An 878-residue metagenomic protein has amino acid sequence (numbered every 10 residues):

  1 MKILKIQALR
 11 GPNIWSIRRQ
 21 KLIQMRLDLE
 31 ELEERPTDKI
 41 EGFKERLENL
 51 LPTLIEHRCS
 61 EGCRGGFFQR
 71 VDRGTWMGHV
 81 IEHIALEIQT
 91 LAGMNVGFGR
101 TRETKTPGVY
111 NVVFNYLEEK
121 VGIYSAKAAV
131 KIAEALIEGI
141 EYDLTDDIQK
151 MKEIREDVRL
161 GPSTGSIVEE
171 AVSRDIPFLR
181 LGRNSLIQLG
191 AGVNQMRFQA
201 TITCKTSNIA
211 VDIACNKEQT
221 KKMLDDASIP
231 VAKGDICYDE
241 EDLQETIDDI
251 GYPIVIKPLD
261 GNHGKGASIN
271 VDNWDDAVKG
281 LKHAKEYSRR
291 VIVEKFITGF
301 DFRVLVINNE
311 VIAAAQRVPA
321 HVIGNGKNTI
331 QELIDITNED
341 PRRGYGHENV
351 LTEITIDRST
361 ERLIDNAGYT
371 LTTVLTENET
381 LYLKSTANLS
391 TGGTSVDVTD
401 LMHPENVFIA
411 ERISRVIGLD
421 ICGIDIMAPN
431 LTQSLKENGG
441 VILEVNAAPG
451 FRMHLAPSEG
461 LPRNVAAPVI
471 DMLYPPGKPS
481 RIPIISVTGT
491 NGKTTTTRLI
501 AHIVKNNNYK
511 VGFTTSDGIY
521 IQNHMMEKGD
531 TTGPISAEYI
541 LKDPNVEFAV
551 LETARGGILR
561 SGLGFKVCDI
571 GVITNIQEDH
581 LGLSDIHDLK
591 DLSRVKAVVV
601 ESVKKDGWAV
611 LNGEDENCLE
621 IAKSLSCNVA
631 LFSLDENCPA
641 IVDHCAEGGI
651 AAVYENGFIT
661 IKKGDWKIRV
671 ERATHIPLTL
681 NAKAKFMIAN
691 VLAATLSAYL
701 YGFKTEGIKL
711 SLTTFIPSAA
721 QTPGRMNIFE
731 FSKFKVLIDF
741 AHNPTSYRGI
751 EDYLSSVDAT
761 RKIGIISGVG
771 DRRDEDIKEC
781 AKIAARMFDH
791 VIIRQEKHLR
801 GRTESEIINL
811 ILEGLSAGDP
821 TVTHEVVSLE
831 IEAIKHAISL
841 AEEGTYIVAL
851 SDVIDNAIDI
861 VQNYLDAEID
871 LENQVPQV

Functional and structural regions predicted by a protein language model:
M1-S173, E310-A313, V318-E332, S359 (+3 more regions): ATP-dependent carboxylate activation and anion-phosphoryl transfer catalytic cores that bind Mg-ATP to form
G11-Q24, D28-F43, E48-F68, D585 (+3 more regions): ATP-dependent carboxylate-amine ligase
E48, M196-I356, P404: Active-site nucleotide/adenylate-binding loops and adjacent lid/helix of ATP-dependent enzymes
P107-D249, N262: Conserved N-proximal alpha/beta basic substrate-recognition cap immediately N-terminal to, or forming the N-lobe
A171, D425, T514, E552 (+6 more regions): Residue-level signal for inorganic ion chemistry
P476-G518, M525: Walker A (P-loop) phosphate-binding motif
M525-A640, H644, H675-L678, P744 (+1 more regions): Flexible active-site lid/hinge loop adjacent to a nucleotide/diphosphate and Mg2+-phosphate binding pocket
I586-S593, A597, G607, C627-R748: Adenine nucleotide phosphate-binding catalytic loops in nucleotide-utilizing enzymes
